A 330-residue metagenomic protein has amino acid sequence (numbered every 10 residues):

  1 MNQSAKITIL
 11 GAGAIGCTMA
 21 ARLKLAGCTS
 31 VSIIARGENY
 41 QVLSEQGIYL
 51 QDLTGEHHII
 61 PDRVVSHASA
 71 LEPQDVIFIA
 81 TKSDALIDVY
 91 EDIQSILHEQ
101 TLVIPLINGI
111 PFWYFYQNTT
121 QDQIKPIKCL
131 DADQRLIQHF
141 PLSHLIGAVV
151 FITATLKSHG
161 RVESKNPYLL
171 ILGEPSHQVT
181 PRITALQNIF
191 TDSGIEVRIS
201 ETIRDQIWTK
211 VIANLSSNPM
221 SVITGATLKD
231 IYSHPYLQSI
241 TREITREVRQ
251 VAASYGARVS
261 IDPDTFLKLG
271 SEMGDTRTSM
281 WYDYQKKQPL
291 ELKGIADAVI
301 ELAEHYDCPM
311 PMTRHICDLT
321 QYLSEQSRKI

Functional and structural regions predicted by a protein language model:
M1-E56: NAD(P)+-binding Rossmann beta1-loop-alpha1 motif at the extreme N-terminus of oxidoreductases
N2-Q3, S30, Q238-I330: NAD(P)-dependent Rossmann-like dehydrogenase/reductase catalytic/cofactor-binding core
I33-A35, L172, I300: Short internal beta-strands
H57-P61, V65-K157: Rossmann-like NAD(P)(H) cofactor-binding subdomain of soluble oxidoreductases
I96, I137-F151, L156-K210, M220 (+1 more regions): Internal alpha-helical scaffold of NAD(P)-dependent oxidoreductase catalytic cores
L97, P111-D122, V162-I171, G225-D230 (+1 more regions): Helix-loop-beta segment of a Rossmann-like dinucleotide-binding subdomain
